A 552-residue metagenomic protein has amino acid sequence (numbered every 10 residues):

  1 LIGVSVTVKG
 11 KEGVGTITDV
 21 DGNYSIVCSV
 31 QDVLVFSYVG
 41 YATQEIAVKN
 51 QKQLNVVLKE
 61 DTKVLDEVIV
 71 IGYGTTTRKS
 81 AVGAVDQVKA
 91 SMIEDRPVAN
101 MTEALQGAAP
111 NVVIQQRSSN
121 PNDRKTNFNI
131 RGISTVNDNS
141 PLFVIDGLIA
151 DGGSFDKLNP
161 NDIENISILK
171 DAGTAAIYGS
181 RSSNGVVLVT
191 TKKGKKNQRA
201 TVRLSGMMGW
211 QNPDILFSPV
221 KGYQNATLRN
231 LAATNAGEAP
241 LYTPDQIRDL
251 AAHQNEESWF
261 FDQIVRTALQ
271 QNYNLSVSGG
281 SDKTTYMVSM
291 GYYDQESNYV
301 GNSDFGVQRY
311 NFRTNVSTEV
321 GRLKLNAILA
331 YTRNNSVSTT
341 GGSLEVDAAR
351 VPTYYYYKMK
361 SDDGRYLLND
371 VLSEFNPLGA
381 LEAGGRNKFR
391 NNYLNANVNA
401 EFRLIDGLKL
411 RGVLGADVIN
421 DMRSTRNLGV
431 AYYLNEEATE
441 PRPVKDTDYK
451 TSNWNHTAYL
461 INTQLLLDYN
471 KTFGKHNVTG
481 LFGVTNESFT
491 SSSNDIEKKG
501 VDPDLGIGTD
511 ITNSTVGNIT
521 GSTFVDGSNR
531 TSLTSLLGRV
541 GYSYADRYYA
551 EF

Functional and structural regions predicted by a protein language model:
L1, T284, R530-S535, Y542-D546: Short, flexible loop/turn motifs enriched in small residues
L1-R313, K324-N326, N395: Short, small/polar-rich motifs associated with maturation and membrane association, primarily at protein termini
V98, Q270, S281-D282, V320-L323 (+3 more regions): Outer-membrane beta-barrel channels and translocator barrels
P121, K196-E257, S297-N395, V413-S535: Surface-exposed loop/interface segments of Gram-negative outer-membrane beta-barrel transport/assembly proteins
T191, L275-S281, T314-T318, A396-F402 (+3 more regions): Residues on the lipid-exposed face of transmembrane beta-strands in outer-membrane beta-barrel proteins
N397-R403, L408-A416: Charge-patterned, long linear interaction tracts outside catalytic cores
